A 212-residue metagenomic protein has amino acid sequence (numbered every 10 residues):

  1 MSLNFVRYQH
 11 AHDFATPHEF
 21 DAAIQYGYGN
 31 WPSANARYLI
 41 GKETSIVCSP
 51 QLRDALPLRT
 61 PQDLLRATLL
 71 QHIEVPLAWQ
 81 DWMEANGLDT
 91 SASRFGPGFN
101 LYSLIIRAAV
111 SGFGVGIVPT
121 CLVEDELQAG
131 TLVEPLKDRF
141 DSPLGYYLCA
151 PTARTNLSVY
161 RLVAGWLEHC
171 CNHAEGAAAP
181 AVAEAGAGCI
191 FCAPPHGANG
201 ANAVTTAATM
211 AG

Functional and structural regions predicted by a protein language model:
M1-N4, G87-G96: A local structural motif
M1-W31, A181-P195, T209-G212: Central regulatory/effector-binding core of bacterial HTH transcription factors
H18-A23, T44, A109-V115: Alpha-to-beta junction loops
W31-A36, I40, E126-L136: Ligand-binding "clamshell"
P32-L69: Flexible hinge/capping segments at coil-to-helix
L69-N86: Secondary-structure junction motif
S91-E134, D141-S142, N156: Hydrophobic hinge/microswitch elements
C121-D125, A129, R139-G212: C-terminal effector-binding regulatory domain of bacterial HTH transcription factors
